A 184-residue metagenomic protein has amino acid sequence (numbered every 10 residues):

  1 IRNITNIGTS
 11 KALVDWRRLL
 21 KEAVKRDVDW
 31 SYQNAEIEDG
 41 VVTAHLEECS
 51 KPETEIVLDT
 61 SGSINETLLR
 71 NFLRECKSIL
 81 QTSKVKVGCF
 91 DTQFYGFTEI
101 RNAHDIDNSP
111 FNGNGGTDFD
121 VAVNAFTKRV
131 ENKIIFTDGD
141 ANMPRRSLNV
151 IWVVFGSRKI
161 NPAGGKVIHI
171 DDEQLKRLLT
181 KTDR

Functional and structural regions predicted by a protein language model:
I1-E55, N65-T67: Acidic, polar low-complexity linker/tail segments
R2, R17-K21, D107-S109, D120 (+2 more regions): Generic detector of well-ordered alpha-helical segments enriched in charged/polar residues, highlighting helical
T9-A12, F126, M143: A general structural signal for short secondary-structure junctions and capping/turn motifs
D15-L19, D107, N114, D118-D120 (+2 more regions): Poly-acidic low-complexity segments
V24, E48-R101, S109, V121-T137 (+2 more regions): Von Willebrand factor
V24, V28, T127, L179-D183: Generic secondary-structure transition motif, activating predominantly at the C-termini of alpha-helices
S78, Q93, D140-R184: VWA/integrin I-like adhesion module and closely mimicked acidic/polar interface patches used
T98-F119, I168-K181: Acidic, Ser/Thr-rich peripheral helices and adjacent loops at domain boundaries
